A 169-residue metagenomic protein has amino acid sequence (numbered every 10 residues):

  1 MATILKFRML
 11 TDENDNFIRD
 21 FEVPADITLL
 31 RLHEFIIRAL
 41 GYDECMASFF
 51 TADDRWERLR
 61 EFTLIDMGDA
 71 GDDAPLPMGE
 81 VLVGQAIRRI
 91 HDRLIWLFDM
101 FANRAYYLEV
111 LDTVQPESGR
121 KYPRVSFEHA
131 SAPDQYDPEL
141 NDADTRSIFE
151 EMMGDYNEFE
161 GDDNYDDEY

Functional and structural regions predicted by a protein language model:
M1-Y169: Short linear regulatory motifs enriched in tryptophan with gly/pro/ser
